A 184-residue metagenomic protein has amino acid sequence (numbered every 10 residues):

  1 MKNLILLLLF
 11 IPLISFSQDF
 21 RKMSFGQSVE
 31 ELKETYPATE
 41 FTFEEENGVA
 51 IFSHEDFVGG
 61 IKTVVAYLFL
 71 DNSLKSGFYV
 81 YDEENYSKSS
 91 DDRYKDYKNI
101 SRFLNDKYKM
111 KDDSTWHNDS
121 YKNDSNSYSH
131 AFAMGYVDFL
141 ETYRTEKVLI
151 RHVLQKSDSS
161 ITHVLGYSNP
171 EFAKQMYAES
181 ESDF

Functional and structural regions predicted by a protein language model:
M1-L4, N72-S73: Short hydrophobic/aromatic-rich motifs at helix boundaries and adjacent loops
N3-F16: Sec-dependent N-terminal signal peptides
I5-L6, F20, G60, D92: Generic detector of short alpha-helix boundary/capping microenvironments and adjacent low-complexity segments
S15-Q18, N85-S87: A short, structure-level motif marking secondary-structure boundaries and short turns
S17-G26: Cleaved targeting-peptide boundary
S28-F184: A cross-family detector of function-defining hotspots
